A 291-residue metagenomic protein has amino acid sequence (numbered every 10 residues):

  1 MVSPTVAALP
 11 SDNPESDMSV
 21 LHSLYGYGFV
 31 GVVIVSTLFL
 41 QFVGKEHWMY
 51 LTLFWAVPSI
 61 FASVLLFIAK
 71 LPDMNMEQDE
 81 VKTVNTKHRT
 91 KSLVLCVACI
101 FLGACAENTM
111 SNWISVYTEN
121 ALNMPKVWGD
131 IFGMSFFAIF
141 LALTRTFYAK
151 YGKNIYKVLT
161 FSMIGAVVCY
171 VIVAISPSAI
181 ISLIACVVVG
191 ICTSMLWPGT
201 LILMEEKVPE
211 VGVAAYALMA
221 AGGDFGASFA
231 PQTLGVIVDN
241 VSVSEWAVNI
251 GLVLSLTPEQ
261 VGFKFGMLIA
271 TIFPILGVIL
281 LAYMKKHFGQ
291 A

Functional and structural regions predicted by a protein language model:
M1-S11, M195-V208: Intracellular juxtamembrane helix-capping segments at the cytosolic ends of symmetry-related transmembrane helices
V2, A106-T118, T200, M204 (+1 more regions): Hydrophobic/aromatic end-of-helix segments at the C-terminal termini of transmembrane alpha-helices
D12-M74: Helix-loop-helix hairpin linking two adjacent transmembrane segments in secondary transporters
V35-K45, T118-E119, Y151-G152, L234-W246 (+1 more regions): Interfacial helix-cap and linker-helix signal at transmembrane-aqueous boundaries of multi-pass secondary transporters
S63-K70, L268-A291: Multi-pass alpha-helical transporter architecture, strongest for 12-TM Major Facilitator/SLC carriers used
R89-L143: Extracytoplasmic gate region of multi-pass secondary transporters
I155-L203: C-terminal transmembrane helical hairpin of 12-TM major facilitator-type secondary transporters
E210-W246: A late C-terminal transmembrane helix in Major Facilitator Superfamily
